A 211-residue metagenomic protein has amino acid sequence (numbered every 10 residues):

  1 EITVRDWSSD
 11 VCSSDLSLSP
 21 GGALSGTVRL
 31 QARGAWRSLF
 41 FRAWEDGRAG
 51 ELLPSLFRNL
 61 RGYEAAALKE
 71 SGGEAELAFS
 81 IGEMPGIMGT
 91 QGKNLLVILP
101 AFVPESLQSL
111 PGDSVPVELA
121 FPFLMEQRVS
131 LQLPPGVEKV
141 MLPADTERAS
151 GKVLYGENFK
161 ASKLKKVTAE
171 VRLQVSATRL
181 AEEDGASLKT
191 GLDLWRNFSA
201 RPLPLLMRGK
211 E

Functional and structural regions predicted by a protein language model:
E1-D6: Short, exposed "boundary/linker" segments that immediately precede the start of a downstream structural module
S9-E211: A sensor for short, sequence-defined functional sites
